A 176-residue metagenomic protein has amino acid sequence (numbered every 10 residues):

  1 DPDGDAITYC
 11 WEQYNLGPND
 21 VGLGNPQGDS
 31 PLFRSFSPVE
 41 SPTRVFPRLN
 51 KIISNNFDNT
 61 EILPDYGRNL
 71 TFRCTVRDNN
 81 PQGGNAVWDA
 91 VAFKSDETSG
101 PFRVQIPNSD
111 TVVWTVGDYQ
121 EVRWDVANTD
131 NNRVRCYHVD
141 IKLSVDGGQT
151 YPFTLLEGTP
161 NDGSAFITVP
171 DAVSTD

Functional and structural regions predicted by a protein language model:
D1, D110-D118: Short, solvent-exposed loop/linker segments at the N-terminal edge of repeated beta-sheet extracellular domains
P2, D125-N131: Short amphipathic, basic-aromatic surface patches that mediate peripheral association with negatively charged
D5-Y66, R133-T168, A172: Exoplasmic/lumenal beta-rich domain surfaces
R68-F72, T175-D176: Exposed beta-strand face motif in extracellular beta-rich ectodomains
T75, E121-A127: Short edge beta-strand/loop segments characteristic of extracellular beta-sandwich folds
R77-G84, T129: Short, solvent-exposed loop/turn segments at the edges of extracellular beta-sandwich modules
G83-G100: C-terminal edge beta-strand
S99-P107: Proline-enriched interdomain boundary motifs that mark the N-terminal boundary and often initiate the first structured
